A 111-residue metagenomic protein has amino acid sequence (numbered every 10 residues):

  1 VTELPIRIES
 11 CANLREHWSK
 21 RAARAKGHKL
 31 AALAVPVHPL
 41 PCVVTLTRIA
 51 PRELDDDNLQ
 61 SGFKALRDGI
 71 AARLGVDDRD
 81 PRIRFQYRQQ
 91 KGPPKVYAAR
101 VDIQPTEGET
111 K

Functional and structural regions predicted by a protein language model:
V1-K111: Catalytic phosphate/metal-binding cores of nucleic-acid and nucleotide-processing enzymes, i.e., regions that mediate
